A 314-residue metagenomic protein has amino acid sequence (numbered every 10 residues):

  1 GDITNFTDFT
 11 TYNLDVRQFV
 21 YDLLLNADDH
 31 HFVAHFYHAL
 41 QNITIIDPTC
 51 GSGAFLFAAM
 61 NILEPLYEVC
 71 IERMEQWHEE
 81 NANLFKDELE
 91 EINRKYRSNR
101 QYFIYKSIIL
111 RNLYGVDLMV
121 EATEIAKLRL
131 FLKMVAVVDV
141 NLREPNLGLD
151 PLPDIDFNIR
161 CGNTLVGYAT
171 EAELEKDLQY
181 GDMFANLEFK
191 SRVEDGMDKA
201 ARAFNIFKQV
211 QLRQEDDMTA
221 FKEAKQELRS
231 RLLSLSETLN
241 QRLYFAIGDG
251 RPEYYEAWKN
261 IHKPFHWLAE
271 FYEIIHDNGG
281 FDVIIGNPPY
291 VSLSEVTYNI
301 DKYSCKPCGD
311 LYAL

Functional and structural regions predicted by a protein language model:
G1-L314: SAM-dependent methyltransferase catalytic region
